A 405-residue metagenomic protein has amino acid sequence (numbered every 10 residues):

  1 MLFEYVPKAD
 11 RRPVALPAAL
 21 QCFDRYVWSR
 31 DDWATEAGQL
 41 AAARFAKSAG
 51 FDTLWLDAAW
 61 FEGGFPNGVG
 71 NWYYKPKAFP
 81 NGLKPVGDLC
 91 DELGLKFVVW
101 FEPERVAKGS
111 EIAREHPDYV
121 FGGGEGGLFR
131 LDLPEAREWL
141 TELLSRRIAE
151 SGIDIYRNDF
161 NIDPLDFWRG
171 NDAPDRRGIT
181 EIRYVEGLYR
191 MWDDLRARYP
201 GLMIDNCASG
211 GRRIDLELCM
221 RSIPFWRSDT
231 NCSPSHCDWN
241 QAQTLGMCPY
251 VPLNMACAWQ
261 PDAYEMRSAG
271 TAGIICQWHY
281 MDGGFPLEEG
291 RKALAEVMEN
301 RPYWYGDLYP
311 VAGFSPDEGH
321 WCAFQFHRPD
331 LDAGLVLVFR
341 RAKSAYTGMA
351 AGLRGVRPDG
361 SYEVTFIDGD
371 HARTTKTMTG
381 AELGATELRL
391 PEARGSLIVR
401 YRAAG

Functional and structural regions predicted by a protein language model:
M1-V14, D31-A37: Beta-strand-rich recognition/accessory modules
L16-S145, S151-I155: Aromatic-lined carbohydrate-binding/catalytic grooves of carbohydrate-active enzymes
V27-R30, F61-G68, E104-G109, I162-F167 (+5 more regions): Flexible loop/turn segments at secondary-structure boundaries
S29-D32, P76, R130-P134, G178-V185 (+3 more regions): Hydrophobic alpha-helical scaffolding
C90, E135-L218, I223-P224, V336 (+1 more regions): Active-site and adjacent substrate-binding regions of carbohydrate-active enzymes
P103, R340-R341, A403: Short beta-strand segments enriched in hydrophobic/aromatic residues within well-folded beta-rich domains
L188-T374, R389-L390, L397: Active-site-proximal substrate-binding groove within the catalytic cores of carbohydrate-active enzymes
K376-G405: C-terminal beta-strand-rich structural cap/linker in extracellular carbohydrate-active enzymes
